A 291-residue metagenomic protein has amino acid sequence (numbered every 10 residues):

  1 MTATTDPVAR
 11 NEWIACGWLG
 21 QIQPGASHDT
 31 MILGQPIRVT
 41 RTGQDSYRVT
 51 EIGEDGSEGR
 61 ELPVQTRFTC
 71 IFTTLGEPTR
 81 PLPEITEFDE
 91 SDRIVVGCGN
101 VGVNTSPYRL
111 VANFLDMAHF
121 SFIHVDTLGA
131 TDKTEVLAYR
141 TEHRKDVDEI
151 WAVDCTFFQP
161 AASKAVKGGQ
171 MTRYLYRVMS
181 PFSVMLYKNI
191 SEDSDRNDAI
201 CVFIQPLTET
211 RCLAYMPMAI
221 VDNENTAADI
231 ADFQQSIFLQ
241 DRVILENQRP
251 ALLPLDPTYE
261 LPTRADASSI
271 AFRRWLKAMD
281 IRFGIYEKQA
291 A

Functional and structural regions predicted by a protein language model:
M1-V95, A291: Rieske [2Fe-2S] iron-sulfur-binding domain
G43, T79-A291: C-terminal catalytic domain of Rieske-type non-heme iron oxygenases
